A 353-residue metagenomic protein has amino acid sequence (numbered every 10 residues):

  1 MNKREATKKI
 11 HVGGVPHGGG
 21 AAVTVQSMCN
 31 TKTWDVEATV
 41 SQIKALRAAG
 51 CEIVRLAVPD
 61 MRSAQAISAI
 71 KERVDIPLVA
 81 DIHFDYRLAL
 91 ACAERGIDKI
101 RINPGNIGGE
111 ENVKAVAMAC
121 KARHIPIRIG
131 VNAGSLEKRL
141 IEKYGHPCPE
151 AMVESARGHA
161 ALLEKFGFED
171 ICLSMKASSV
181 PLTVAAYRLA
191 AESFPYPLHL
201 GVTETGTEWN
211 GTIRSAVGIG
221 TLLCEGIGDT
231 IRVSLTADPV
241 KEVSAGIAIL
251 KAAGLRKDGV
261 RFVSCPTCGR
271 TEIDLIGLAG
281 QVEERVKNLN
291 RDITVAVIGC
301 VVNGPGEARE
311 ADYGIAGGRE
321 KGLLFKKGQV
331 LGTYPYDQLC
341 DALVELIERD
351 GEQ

Functional and structural regions predicted by a protein language model:
M1-S27, E284: N-terminal amphipathic alpha-helix/helix-capping segment at the start of soluble metabolic enzymes
G20-A38, A57-P59, I76-F84, L140-V153 (+1 more regions): Active-site mouth loops of central-metabolism enzymes
V25, D81, I129, L173 (+5 more regions): Conserved, mostly hydrophobic/aromatic
N30, D35-V36, R47-I70, R101-G109 (+1 more regions): Glycine-rich, proline-tolerant flexible connector loops at the mouths of alpha/beta enzymes
M61-I82, A115-I127, Y187-L198, V282-V286: Alpha-helix-loop-beta-strand connector modules within alpha/beta enzyme cores
R73-I76, E94-I100, K121-H124, A191-P197 (+3 more regions): Glycine-enriched alpha-helix->loop->beta-strand junction motifs that scaffold or abut catalytic
R87-R128: Hydrophobic or amphipathic alpha-helical targeting/insertion segments
V131-N132, L140-N290: Catalytic alpha/beta core domains of metabolic enzymes, predominantly
